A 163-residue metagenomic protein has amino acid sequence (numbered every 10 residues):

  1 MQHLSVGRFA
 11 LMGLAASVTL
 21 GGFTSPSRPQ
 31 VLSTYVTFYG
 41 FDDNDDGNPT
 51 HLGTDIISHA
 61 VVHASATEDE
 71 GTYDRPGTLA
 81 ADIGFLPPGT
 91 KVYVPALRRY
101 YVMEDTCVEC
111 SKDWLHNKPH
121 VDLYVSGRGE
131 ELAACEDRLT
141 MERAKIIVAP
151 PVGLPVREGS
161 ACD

Functional and structural regions predicted by a protein language model:
Q2-A10: Bacterial N-terminal signal peptides that target proteins for export
L14-A16: Hydrophobic helical h-region of N-terminal Sec-dependent signal peptides in bacterial secretory/periplasmic proteins
V18-P29: Bacterial Sec-dependent signal peptides at the C-terminal "C-region" and cleavage site
S27-D163: Solvent-exposed, well-ordered loop and adjacent helix/strand elements within mature globular domains that form
